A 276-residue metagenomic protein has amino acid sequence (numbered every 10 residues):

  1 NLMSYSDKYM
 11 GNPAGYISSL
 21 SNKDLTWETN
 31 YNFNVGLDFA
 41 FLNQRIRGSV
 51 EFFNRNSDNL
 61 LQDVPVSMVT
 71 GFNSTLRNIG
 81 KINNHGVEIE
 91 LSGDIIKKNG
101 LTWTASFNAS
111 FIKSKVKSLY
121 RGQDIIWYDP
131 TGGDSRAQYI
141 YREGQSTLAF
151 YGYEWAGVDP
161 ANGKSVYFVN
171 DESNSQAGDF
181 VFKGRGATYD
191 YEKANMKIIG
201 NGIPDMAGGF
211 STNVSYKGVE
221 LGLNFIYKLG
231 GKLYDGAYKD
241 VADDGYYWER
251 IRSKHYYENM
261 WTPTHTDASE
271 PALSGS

Functional and structural regions predicted by a protein language model:
N1-R142, K217: Extracellular/periplasmic, surface-exposed regions of secreted and cell-surface proteins
S19, F72-N73, K193-M196, D205: Glycine- and acidic
D38, E51, N59, D179 (+3 more regions): Acidic side chains
R45-S49, W248, N259: Short, mixed-charge, low-aromatic patches
F53-D58, S67-V69, Y227-G231, Y238-D244: Active/binding-pocket-proximal capping segment
R77, D94-N201, A242, E249-G275: Conserved small-residue
I199-G236: Glycine-rich, aromatic-lined ligand/substrate-binding cores of catalytic and carbohydrate-binding domains
Y234-G236, Y247, S253: Eukaryotic nuclear macromolecular-assembly scaffolds and interaction domains used across chromosome biology and nuclear
